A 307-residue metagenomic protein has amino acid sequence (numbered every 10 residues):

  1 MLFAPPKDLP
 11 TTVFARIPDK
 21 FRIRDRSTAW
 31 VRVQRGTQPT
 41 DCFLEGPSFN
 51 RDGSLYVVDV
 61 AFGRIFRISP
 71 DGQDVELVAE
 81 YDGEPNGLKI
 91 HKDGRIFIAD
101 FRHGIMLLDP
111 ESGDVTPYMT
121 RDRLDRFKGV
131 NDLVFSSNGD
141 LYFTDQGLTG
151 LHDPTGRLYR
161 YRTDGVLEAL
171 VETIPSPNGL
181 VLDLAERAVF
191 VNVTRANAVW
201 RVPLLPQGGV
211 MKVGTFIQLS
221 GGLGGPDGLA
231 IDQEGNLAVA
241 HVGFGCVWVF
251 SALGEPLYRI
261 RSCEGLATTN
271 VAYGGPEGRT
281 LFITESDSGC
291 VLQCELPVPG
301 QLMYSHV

Functional and structural regions predicted by a protein language model:
M1-A29, H152-R157: Blade/loop signatures of beta-propeller domains
D25, V33-D52, Y81-G104, R123-L141 (+6 more regions): Beta-rich, blade/repeat-based domains predominating in secreted/periplasmic proteins but also intracellular
T28-T37, Q73-A79, T116-L124, V166-E172 (+2 more regions): A short beta-strand motif characteristic of beta-propeller blades
V60-A61, F101, T149-G156, T194-N197 (+2 more regions): Short, solvent-exposed loop/turn segments at conserved positions within beta-propeller repeat blades
R64-F66, G104-M106, G156-Y159, A198-W200 (+2 more regions): A short loop-to-beta-strand structural motif that recurs across blades of beta-propeller domains
S69-Q73, D109-G113, Y161-G165, P203-G208 (+2 more regions): Short loop/turn segments that connect beta-strands within beta-propeller blades
N197-L204, G209-V213, I217-P256: Loop/turn-rich, solvent-exposed surfaces of beta-rich toroidal or solenoidal domains
N270-V307: Blade-level signature of beta-propeller repeat domains, shared across WD40, Kelch, NHL, RCC1 and BNR/Asp-box propellers
